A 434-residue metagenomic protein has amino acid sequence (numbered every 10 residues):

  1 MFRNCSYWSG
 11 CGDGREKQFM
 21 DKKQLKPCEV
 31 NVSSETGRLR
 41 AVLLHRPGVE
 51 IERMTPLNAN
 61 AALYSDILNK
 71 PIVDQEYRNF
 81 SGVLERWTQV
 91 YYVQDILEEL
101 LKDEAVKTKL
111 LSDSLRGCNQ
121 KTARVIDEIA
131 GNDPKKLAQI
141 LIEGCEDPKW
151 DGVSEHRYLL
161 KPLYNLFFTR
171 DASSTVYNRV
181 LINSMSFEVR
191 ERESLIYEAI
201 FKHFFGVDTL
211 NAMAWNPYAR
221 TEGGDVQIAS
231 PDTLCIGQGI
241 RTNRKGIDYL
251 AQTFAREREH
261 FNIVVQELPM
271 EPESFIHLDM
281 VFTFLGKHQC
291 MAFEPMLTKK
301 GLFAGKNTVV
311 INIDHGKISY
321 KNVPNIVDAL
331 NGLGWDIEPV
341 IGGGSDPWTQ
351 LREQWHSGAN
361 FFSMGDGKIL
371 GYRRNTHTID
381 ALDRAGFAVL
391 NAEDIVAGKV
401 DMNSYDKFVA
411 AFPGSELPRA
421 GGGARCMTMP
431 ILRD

Functional and structural regions predicted by a protein language model:
F19-D434: The feature marks the mature, well-folded catalytic cores of soluble enzymes
